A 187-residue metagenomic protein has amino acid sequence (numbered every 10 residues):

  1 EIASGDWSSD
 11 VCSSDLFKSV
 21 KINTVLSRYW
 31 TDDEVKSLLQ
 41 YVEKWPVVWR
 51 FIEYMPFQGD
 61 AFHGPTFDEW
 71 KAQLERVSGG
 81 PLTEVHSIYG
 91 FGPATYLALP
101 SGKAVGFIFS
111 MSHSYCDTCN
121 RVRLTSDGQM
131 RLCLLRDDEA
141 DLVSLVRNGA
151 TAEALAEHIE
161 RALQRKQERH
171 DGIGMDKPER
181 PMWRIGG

Functional and structural regions predicted by a protein language model:
E1-V11: Single conserved hydrophobic/aromatic residue that forms the stacking wall/gate of nucleotide- or nucleobase-binding
S4, L26, L134: Small/polar loops that bind or transfer phosphate-bearing groups
D10-V11, F51, R121, L132: Extracellular/lumenal ectodomain signal focusing on beta-strand-rich modules and carbohydrate-recognition contexts
L16-G106, S110, S144: Radical SAM enzyme [4Fe-4S]-AdoMet core and its adjacent flexible, acidic and glycine-rich loops/tails across
L99-D127: Active-site oxyanion/phosphate-handling segment shared across diverse enzymes
D117-G187: Flexible mid-to-C-terminal extensions adjoining Fe-S/redox cofactors in radical SAM and related proteins
